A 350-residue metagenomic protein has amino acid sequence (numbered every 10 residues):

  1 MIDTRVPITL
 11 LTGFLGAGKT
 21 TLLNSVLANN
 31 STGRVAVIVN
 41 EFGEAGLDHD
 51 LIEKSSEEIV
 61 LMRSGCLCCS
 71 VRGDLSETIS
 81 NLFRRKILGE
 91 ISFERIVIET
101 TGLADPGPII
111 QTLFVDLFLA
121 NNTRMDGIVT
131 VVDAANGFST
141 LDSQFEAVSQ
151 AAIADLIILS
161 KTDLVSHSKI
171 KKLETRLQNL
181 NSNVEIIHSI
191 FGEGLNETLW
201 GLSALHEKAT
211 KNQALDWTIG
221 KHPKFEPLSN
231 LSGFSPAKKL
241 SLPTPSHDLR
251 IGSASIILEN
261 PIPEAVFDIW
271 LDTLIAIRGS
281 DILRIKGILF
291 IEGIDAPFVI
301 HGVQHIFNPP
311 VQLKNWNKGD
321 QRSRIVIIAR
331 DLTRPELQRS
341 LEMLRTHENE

Functional and structural regions predicted by a protein language model:
I2, S149, L156, V165-S323 (+1 more regions): C-terminal accessory "lid"/substrate-recognition subdomains
I2-T140: Nucleotide-state-sensitive switch-loop elements of NTP-binding domains
L11, I38, D133, S160-K161 (+2 more regions): A secondary-structure boundary/capping signal
A36-I38, S92-V97, N121-V132, A151-T162 (+1 more regions): Conserved beta-strand/loop subsegment of P-loop NTPase cores
V39, V71, I98, K161 (+2 more regions): Small/polar loops that bind or transfer phosphate-bearing groups
L51, A120-N121, V148-S149, W316-N317: Short secondary-structure boundary/capping segments
L88, A120, E146-S149, S246: Structural motif
P108-T112, A134-A147, A151, L159 (+1 more regions): Non-catalytic interfacial helical region
